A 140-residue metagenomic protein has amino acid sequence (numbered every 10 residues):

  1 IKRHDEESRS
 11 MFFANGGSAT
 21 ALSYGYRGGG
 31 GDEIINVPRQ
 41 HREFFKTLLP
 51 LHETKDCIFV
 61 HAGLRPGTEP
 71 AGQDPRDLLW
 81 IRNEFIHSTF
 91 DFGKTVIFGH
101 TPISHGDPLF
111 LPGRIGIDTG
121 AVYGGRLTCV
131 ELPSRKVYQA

Functional and structural regions predicted by a protein language model:
I1-A140: Feature recognizes metal-dependent phosphohydrolase scaffolds
